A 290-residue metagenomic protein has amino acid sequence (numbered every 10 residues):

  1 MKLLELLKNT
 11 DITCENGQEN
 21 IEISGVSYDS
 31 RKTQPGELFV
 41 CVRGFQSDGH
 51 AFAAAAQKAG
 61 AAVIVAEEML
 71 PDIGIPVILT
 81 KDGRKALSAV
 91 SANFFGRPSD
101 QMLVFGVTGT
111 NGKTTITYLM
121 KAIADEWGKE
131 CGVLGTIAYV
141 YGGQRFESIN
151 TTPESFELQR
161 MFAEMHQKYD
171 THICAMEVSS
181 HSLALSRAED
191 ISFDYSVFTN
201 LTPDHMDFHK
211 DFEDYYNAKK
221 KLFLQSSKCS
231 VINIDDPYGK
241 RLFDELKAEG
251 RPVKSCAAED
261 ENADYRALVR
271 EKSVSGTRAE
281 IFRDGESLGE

Functional and structural regions predicted by a protein language model:
M1-A89, P237, R266-L268: N-terminal leader/targeting and accessory segments in enzymes
L4, A66, L70-G74, Y169-H172 (+1 more regions): Acidic, Mg2+-coordinating active-site environments of NTP-dependent enzymes
E37, T114, T199: Conserved G/P- and acidic residue-centered "switch" motifs that form tight phosphate/ATP-binding loops in soluble
F52, I116-M120, M161, L242: Hydrophobic residues within alpha-helices that form the first helical element adjacent to the glycine-rich loop
A55, N93, L119-E126: Rossmann-fold NAD(P)-dependent oxidoreductase module
F95-M102: Phosphate-binding P-loop
P98, I123-K221, I232-D236: ATP-dependent carboxylate-amine ligase catalytic core
G106-Y118: Glycine-rich phosphate-binding P-loop
